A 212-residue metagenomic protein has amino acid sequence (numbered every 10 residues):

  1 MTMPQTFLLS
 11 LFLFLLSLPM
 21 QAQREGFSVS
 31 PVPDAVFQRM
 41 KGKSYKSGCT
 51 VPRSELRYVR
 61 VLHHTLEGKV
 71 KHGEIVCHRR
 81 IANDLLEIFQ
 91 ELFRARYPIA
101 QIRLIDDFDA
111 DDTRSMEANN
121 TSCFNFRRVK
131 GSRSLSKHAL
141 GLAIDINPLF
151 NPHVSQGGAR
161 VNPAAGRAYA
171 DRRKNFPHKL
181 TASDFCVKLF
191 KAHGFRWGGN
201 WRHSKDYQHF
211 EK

Functional and structural regions predicted by a protein language model:
M1-L8: Bacterial N-terminal signal peptides that target proteins for export
F12-Q21: Hydrophobic h-region of N-terminal signal peptides that target proteins for export in Gram-negative bacteria
A22, V51-L56, E117-N119, K137-A139 (+1 more regions): A generic structural signal for short, non-catalytic loop/turn and secondary-structure boundary residues
Q23-K69: N-terminal module-boundary/linker segments of secreted carbohydrate-active enzymes
V51-M116: Active-site acidic/histidine clusters and adjacent loop/turn architecture that either coordinate catalytic ions
L62-H64, R127, L149: Structured loops at beta-to-helix junctions and adjacent beta-edge loops in soluble globular domains
R103-L142, N151-H153: Active-site-adjacent loop/helix surface patches within enzyme catalytic domains that shape the substrate-binding cleft
V129-G131, L135, L140-K212: Catalytic cores and adjacent binding grooves of peptidoglycan-active enzymes
